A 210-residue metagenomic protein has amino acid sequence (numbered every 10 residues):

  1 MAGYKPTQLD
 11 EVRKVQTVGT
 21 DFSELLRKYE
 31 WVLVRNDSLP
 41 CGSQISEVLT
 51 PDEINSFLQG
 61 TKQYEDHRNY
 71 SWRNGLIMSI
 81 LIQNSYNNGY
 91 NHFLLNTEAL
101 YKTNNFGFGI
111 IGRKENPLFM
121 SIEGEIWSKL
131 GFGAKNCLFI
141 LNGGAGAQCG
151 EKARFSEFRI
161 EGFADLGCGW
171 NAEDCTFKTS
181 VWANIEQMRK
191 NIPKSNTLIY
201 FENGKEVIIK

Functional and structural regions predicted by a protein language model:
M1-K210: Charge-rich, low-hydrophobicity low-complexity segments
